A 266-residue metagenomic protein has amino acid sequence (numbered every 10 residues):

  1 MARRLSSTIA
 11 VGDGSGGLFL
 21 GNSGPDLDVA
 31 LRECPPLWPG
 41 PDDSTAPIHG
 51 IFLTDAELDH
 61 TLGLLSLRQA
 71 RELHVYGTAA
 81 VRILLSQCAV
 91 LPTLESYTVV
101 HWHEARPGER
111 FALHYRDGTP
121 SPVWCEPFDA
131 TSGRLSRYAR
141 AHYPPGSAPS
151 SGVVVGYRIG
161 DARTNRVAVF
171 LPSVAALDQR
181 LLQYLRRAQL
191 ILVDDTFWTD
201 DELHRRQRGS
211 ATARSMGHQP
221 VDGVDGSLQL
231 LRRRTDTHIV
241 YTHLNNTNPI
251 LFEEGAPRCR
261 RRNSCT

Functional and structural regions predicted by a protein language model:
M1-P36, G40-D42, A105-Y184: Core dinuclear metal-dependent hydrolase active-site scaffold
G16-G77: Active-site metal-binding motif and surrounding structural segment of the metallo-beta-lactamase
D43-A46, L67-R71, L94-S96, Y184-R187 (+1 more regions): Short, conserved loop/helix-junction motifs that constitute active-site signature segments in enzyme catalytic cores
Q69-R71, A80-E104, T247: Active-site neighborhood of divalent metal-dependent phosphoester bond hydrolases
R71, E95-H101, P120-V123, R260-C265: A short helix-to-beta-strand connector/capping loop
L73-V81, L192-D194: Short internal beta-strands
Y76, H101-R106, E126, C265: General small-molecule cofactor/ligand-binding pocket signal
S151-G156, A162-V167, V174-T266: Cap/insert and terminal regions of metallo-dependent hydrolase folds
